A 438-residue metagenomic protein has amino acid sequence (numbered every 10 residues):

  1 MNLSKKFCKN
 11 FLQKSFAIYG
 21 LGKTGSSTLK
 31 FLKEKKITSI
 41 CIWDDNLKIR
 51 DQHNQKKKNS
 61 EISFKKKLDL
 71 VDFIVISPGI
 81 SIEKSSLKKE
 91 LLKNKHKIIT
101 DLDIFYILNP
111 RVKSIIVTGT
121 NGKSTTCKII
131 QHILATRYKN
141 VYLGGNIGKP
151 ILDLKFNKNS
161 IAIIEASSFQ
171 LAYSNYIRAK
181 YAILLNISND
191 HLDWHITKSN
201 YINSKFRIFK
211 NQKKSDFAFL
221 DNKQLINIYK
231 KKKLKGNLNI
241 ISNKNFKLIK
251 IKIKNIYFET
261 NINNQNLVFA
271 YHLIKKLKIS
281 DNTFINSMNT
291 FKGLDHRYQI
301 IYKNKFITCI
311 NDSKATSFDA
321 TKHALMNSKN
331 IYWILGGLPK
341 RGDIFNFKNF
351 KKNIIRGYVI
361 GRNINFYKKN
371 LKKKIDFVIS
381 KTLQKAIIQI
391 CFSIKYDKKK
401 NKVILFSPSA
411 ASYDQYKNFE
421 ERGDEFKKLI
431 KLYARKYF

Functional and structural regions predicted by a protein language model:
M1-I116, R137, R297-Q299, L383-K395 (+1 more regions): Short, basic phosphate-binding NTP loop
L3, F7-S15, S26-K35, N140 (+1 more regions): Nucleotide phosphate-binding/pyrophosphate-handling subdomain across enzymes that bind or process nucleotide phosphates
K14-S15, K30-K33, K66-D69, P78 (+5 more regions): Phosphate-binding loop of NTP-binding sites
L32, I74, V117, N146 (+9 more regions): Residue-level signal for inorganic ion chemistry
I40-D45, A218-N222, I334-G336, I354-R362: Short internal beta-strands
L47-H53, D69-L70, S81-S85, K223-K230 (+3 more regions): Short, charged/polar "capping" segments at the starts of alpha-helices and the immediately preceding loops
Q52-F64, K95-I98, V112, K232-I253 (+1 more regions): Active-site regions of enzymes building and remodeling cell-envelope glycoconjugates
K57, I344-K402: C-terminal helical cap/extension that packs against the catalytic core of soluble nucleotide-cofactor enzymes
